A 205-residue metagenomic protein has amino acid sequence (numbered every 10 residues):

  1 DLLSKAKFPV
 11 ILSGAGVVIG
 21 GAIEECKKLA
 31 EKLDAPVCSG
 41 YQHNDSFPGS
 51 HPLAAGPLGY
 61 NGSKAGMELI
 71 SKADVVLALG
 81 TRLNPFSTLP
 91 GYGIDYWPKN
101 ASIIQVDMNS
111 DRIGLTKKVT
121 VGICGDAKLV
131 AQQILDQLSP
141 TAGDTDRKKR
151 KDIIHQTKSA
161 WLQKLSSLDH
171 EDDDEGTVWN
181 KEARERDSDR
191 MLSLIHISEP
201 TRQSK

Functional and structural regions predicted by a protein language model:
D1, N100-L194, S198: Phosphate/pyrophosphate-binding active-site segments
S4-A73, S198: Anionic-ligand anchoring segments at beta-strand to alpha-helix junctions in alpha/beta enzyme folds, i.e., glycine
P9, A54, V76-L77, I103 (+1 more regions): Short, well-ordered beta-strand core segments
S13, C38-G40, A78-L79, Q105 (+1 more regions): General beta-strand structural signal in soluble alpha/beta enzymes
A15-A22, P85, D187-L192: Active-site glycine- and acidic-residue-rich loops that bind and position anionic ligands or nucleotide-like cofactors
G21-D34, G91-Y96, V121-G122, S139: Short, solvent-exposed amphipathic alpha-helical segments in soluble enzyme and RNA/protein-processing domains
G59-R112: Phosphate/diphosphate-binding loops
I197-K205: A short, hydrophobic C-terminal helix/tail in secreted or cell-surface proteins
